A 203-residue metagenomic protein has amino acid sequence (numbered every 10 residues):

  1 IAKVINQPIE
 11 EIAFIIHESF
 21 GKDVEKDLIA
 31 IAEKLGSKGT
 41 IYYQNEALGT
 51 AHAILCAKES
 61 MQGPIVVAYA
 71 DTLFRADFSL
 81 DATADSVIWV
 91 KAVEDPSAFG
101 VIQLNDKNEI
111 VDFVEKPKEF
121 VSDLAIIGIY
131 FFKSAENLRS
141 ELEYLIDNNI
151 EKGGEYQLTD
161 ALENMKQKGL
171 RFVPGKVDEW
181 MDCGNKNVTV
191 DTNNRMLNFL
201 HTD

Functional and structural regions predicted by a protein language model:
I1-K26, S37-G39, Q44: N-terminal glycine-rich phosphate-binding loop and ensuing alpha1 helix
K3-V4, A30-I31, C56, S60 (+1 more regions): A generic secondary-structure signal
E10, G63-P64, L170: Short coil/turn segments at beta-strand junctions that form active-site/ligand-binding loops
A13, I65, V101, I129-F131 (+1 more regions): A residue-level structural signature of the nucleotidyltransferase/glycosyltransferase Rossmann-like core
E18, Q44-N45, Y69-D71, V90-V93 (+5 more regions): Fold-independent oxyanion-binding glycine-rich loops and adjacent beta-strand/coil segments at enzyme active sites
D23-V24, H52-A53, A161, D191: Phosphate- and divalent-cation-binding pockets in alpha/beta enzyme and binding domains that engage nucleotide-derived
E25, K34-D106: Conserved beta-loop-beta/alpha segment of the NTase-like Rossmann-fold superfamily that binds/positions NTPs
E109-T202: Catalytic-core segments of class I nucleotidyltransferases/pyrophosphorylases that form NMP-activated intermediates
